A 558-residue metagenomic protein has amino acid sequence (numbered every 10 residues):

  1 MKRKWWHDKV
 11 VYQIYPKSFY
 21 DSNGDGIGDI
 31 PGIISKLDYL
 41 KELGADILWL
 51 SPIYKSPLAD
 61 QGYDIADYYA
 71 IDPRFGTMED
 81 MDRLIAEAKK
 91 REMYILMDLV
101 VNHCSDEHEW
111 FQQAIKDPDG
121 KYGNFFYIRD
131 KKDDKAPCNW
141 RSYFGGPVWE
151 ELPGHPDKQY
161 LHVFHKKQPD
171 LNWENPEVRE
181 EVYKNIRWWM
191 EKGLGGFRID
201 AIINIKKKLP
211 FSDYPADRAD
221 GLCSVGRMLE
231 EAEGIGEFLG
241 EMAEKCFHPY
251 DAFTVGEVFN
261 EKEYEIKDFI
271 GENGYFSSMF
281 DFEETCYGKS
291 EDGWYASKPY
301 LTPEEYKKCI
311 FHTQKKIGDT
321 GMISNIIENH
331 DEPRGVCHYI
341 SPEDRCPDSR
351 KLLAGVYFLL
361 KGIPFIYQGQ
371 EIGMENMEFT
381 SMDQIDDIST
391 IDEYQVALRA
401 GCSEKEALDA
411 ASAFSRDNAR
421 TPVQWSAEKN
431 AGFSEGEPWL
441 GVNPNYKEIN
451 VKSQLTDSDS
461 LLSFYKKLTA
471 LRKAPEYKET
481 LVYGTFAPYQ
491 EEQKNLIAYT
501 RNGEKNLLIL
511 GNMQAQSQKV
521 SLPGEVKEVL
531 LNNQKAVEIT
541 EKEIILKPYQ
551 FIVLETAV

Functional and structural regions predicted by a protein language model:
K2-R187, E191, N204-Y264, F269-G271 (+1 more regions): Acidic/aromatic-lined carbohydrate-recognition and catalytic surfaces of CAZymes acting on diverse glycans
W6-H7, Y214-A219, R227, E237-P249 (+10 more regions): Loop/helix patches that line or flank the sugar-binding groove of alpha-linked glycan CAZymes
Y20-I34, C138, I340-P342, F433-W439 (+1 more regions): Short, polar loop/linker segments at the starts of domains and inter-domain junctions
L48, F197-I199: Hydrophobic residues within beta-strands of alpha/beta enzymes
S517-Q534: Beta-strand-rich binding/interaction modules
T540-V558: C-terminal beta-strand-rich structural cap/linker in extracellular carbohydrate-active enzymes
